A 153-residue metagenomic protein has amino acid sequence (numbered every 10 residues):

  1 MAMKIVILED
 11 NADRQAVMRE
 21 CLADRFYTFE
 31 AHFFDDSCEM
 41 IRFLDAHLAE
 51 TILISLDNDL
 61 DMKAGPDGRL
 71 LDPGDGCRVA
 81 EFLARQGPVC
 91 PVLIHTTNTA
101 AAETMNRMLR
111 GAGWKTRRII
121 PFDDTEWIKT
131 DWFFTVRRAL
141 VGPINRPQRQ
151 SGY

Functional and structural regions predicted by a protein language model:
A2-I5: Extreme N-terminal starter segment of soluble prokaryotic enzymes
E9-D10, T96: Conserved acidic carboxylate
R14, T99-A102, N106-Y153: C-terminal output/effector regions of signal-responsive regulators
Q15, R19, F33-L53: Acidic, metal-coordinating helix/loop segments flanking the phosphotransfer/catalytic sites of two-component signaling
V17-L22, M105: Short hydrophobic helical patches associated with two-component signaling proteins
R25-A31: A generic structural motif
I54-Q86: Conserved phosphotransfer microenvironments
R78-R85, V89-A102: A short, hydrophobic beta-strand element within the central beta-sheet of small alpha/beta folds
